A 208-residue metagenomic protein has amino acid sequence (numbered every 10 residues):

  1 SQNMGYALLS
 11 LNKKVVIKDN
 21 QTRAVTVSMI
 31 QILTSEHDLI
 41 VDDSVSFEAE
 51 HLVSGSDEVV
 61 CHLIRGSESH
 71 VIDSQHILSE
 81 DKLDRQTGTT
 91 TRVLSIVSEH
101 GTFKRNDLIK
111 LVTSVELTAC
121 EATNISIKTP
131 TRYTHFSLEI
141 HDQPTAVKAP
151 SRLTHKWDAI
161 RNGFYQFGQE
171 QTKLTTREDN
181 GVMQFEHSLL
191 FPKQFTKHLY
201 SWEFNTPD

Functional and structural regions predicted by a protein language model:
S1-D208: Lumenal/extracellular ectodomains and adaptor appendage modules of the eukaryotic vesicle/secretory system
